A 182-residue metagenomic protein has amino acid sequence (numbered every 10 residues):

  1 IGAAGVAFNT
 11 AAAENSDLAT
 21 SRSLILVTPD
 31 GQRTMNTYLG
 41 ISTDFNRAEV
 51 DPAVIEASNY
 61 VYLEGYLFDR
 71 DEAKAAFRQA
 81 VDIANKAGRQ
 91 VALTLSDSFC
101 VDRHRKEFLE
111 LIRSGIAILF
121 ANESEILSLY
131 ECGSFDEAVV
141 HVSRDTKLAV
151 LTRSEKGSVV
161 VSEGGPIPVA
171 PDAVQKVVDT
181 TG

Functional and structural regions predicted by a protein language model:
I1-L63: Conserved N-terminal subdomain of the carbohydrate kinase-like
A4-A7, K106-S128: Structural recognition of alpha->loop->beta junctions
F8, V91-A92, A149: Hydrophobic beta-strand scaffold residues
E49, A75, V101-I112: Distinct, well-ordered alpha-helical segments
P52-E56, I112-R113, S143: A short, aliphatic-rich alpha-helical micro-motif
Y66, S96-S98, S124, S154: Active-site beta-loop-alpha junctions enriched in small/polar residues
D82-K86, K106, F135-G182: Conserved phosphate-binding/catalytic region of the ribokinase-like
A87-L95: Short beta-strand/loop segments at the ligand-binding rim of alpha/beta enzyme cores
